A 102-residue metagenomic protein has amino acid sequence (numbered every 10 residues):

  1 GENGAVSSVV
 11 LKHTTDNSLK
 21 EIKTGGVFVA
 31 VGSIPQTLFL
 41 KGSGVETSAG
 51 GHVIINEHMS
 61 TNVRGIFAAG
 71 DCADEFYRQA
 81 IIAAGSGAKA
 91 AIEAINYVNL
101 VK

Functional and structural regions predicted by a protein language model:
G1-I55, N99-K102: A Rossmann-like FAD-binding core segment of flavoenzymes
E21, S60-T61: Short, flexible hinge/linker loops that cap or flank conserved catalytic cores
S33, M59, D71-C72: Active-site metal-binding loops of divalent metal-dependent hydrolases
V63, A69-K102: A conserved FAD-binding loop/helix module that cradles the flavin
